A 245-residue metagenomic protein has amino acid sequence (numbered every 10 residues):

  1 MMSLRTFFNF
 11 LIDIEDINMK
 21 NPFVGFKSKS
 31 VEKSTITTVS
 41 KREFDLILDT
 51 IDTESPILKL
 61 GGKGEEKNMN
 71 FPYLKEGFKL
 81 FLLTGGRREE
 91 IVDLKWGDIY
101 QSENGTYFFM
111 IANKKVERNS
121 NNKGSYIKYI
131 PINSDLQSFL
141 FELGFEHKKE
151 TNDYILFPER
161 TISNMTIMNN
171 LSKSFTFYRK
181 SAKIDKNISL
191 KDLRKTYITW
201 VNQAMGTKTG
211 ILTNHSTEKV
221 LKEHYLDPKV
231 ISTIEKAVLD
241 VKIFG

Functional and structural regions predicted by a protein language model:
M1-G25, R87: N-terminal DNA-binding recognition helix of tyrosine site-specific recombinases/integrases
G25, T84, D93-F141: Conserved tyrosine-mediated DNA breakage-rejoining catalytic core shared by Y-recombinases
F26-R88: Basic, Lys/Arg- and aromatic-enriched nucleic-acid-binding interface segment
K79, L83, E89-E90, N170 (+1 more regions): C-terminal catalytic core of tyrosine-transesterase DNA break-rejoin enzymes
D98-T106, M205-H224: Short, polar N-cap/turn motifs at the start of nucleic acid-interacting alpha helices
K115-V116, T213-V238: Catalytic-site neighborhood detector that most strongly recognizes the C-terminal catalytic loop/helix of tyrosine
N133-D185: Active-site/catalytic core of tyrosine-dependent DNA strand-transfer enzymes
E146-T151, E159-I162, K219, S232-G245: C-terminal secondary-structure termini that scaffold catalytic or DNA-interacting sites
